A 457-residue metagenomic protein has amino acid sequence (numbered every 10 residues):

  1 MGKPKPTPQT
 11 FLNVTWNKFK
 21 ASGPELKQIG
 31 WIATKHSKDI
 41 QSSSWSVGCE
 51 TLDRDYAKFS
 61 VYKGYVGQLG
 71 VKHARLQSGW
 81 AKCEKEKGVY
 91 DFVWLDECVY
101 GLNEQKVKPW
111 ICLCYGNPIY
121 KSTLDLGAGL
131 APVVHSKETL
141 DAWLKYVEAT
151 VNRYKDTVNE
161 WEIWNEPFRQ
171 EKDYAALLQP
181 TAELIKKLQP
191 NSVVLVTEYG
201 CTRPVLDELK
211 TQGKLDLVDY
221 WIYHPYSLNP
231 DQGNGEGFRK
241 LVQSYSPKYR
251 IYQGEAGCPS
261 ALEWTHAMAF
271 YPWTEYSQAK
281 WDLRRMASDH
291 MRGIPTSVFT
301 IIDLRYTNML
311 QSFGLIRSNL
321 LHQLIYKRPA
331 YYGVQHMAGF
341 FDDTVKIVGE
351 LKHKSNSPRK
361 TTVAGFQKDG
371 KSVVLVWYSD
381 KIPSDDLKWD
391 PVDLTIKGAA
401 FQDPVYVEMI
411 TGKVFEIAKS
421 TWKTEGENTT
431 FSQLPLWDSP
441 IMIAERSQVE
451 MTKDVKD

Functional and structural regions predicted by a protein language model:
M1-L69, G79, S447-D457: Mature N-terminal, pre-catalytic/accessory segment of carbohydrate-active enzymes
L26-A33, Y56-G64, V93-C98, W143-T150 (+5 more regions): Alpha-helical scaffolding within the catalytic cores of extracellular/periplasmic polymer-degrading hydrolases
V66-L217: Substrate-binding cleft and catalytic face of glycoside hydrolase catalytic domains, especially the flexible beta-alpha
E171-S288, R292-T296: Noncatalytic carbohydrate-binding groove/subsite architecture in carbohydrate-active enzymes
C258, W264-D342, V348-K360, D369: Aromatic/acidic polysaccharide-binding cleft in carbohydrate-active enzymes
H353-F401, P440: Carbohydrate-binding surface patches
T395-F415: Solvent-exposed beta-hairpin/edge-strand motifs
E416-D457: C-terminal beta-strand-rich structural cap/linker in extracellular carbohydrate-active enzymes
